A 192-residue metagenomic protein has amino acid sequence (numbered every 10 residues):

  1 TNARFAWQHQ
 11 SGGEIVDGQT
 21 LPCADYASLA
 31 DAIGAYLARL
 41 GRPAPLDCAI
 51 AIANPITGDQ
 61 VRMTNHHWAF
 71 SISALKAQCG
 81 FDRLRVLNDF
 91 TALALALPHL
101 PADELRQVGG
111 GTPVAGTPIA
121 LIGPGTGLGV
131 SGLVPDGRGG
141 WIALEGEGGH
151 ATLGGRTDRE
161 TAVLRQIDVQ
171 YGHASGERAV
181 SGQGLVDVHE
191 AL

Functional and structural regions predicted by a protein language model:
T1-A35, L144-H150: Short glycine-rich, Thr/Ser-proximal phosphate-binding strand/loop in the N-terminal lobe of ATP-dependent enzymes
T1-E14, I119-G137, L185: Gly/Thr-rich phosphate-binding beta-strand-loop-beta motif of the actin/hexokinase/Hsp70
D31, S73, A92, L128 (+2 more regions): Residues on a specific face of well-ordered alpha-helices
L40-A44, P113-G116: Glycine-rich phosphate-binding loop signature in dinucleotide/nucleotide-binding domains
G41-V86, T91-E104, L121: Short beta-strand-loop/turn "lid" adjacent to the catalytic site in phosphate-handling enzymes
L95-L121, D158-V163: A gly/proline- and charged-residue-enriched helix-loop-helix capping module
P101-E104, G137-H150: A short alpha->loop->secondary-structure connector
H150-L192: Active-site rim beta-loop-alpha module in soluble metabolic enzymes
